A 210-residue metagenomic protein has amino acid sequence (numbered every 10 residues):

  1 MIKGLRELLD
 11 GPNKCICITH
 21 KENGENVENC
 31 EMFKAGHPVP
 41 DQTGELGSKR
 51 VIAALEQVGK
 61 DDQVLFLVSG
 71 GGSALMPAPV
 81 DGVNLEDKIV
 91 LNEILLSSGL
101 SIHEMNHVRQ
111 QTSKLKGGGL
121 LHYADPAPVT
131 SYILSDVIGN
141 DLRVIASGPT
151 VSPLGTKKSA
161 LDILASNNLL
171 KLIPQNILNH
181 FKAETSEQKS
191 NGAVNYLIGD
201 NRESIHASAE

Functional and structural regions predicted by a protein language model:
M1-E210: N-terminal loops that bind phosphate or other acidic moieties and the adjacent beta-alpha structural core
